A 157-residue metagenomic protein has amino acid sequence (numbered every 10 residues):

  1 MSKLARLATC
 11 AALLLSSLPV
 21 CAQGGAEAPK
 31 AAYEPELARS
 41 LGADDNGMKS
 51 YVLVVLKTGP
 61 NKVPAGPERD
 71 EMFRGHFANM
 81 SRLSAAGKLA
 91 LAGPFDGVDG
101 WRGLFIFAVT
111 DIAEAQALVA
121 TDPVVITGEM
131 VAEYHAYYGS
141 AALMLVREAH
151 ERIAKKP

Functional and structural regions predicted by a protein language model:
M1-A11: Bacterial N-terminal signal peptides that target proteins for export
L14: N-terminal beta-strand/alpha-helix entry module and adjacent surface of metal-dependent catalytic domains
S17-P19: N-terminal signal peptide c-region/cleavage motif recognized by signal peptidases
Q23-P157: Conserved, structured core segments of small domains
